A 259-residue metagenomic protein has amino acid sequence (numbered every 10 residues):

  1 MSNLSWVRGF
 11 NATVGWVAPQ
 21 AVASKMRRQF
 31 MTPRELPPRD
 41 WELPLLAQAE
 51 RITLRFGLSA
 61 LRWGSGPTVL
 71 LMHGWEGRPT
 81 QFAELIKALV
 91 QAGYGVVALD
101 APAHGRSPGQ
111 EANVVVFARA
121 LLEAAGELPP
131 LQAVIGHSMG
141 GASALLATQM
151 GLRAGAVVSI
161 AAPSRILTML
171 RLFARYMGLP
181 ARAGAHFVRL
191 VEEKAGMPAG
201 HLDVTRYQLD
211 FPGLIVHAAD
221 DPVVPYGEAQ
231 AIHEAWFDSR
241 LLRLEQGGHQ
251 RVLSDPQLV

Functional and structural regions predicted by a protein language model:
M1-T53: An N-terminal hydrophobic leader/cap segment in hydrolases
P79, I86-P108: Conserved alpha/beta-hydrolase
E111-Q132: Alpha/beta-hydrolase active-site loop
I135-A144: Gly/Ala-rich beta-loop-alpha elbow adjacent to hydrolase catalytic centers
Q149-M197: Hydrolase active-site cap/lid region
Q208-D210, I215-H217, D221: Short beta-strand/loop motif that positions the catalytic acidic residue of the alpha/beta-hydrolase fold
P222-E228: Conserved alpha/beta-hydrolase "acid-adjacent" motif
G247-Q257: Catalytic histidine-centered segment of alpha/beta-hydrolase-like enzymes
